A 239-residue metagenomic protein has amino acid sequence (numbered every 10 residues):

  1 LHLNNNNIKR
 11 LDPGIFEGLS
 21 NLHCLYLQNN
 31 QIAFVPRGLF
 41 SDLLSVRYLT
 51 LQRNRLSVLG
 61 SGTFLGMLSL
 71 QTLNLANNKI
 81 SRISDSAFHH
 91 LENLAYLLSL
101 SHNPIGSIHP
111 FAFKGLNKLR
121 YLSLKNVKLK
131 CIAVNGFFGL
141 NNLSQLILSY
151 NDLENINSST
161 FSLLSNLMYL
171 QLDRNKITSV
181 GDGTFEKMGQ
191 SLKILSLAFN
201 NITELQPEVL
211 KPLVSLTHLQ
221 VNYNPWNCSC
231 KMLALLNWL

Functional and structural regions predicted by a protein language model:
L1-L3, L22-L27, V46-L51, L70-L75 (+6 more regions): Conserved hydrophobic beta-strand positions in leucine-rich repeat
N4-E92, L97: A generic tandem-repeat structural signature
N6, L27-N30, L51-N54, N78 (+6 more regions): Consensus "Asn ladder" position of solenoid repeat domains
K9, I32-A33, L56-S57, S81 (+7 more regions): Leucine-rich repeat
P13-E17, R37-S41, L59-L65, I83-H89 (+5 more regions): Recurring C-terminal helix/loop segment of individual leucine-rich repeat
E17-L22, S41-V46, L65-L70, H89-L94 (+7 more regions): Leucine-rich repeat
Y121-V127, V134-V180, K187, K193 (+1 more regions): N-terminal extramembrane/targeting module of integral membrane proteins
N166-D182, K187-L239: Leucine-rich repeat domain C-terminal region
